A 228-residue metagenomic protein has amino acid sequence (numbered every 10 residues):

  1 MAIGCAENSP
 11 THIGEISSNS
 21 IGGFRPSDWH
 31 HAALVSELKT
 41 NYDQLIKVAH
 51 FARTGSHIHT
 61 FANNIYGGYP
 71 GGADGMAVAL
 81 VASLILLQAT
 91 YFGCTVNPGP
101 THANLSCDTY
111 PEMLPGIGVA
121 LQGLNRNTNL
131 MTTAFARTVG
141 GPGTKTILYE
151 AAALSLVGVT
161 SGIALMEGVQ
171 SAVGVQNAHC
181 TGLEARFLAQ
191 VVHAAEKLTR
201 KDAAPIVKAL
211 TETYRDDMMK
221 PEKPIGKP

Functional and structural regions predicted by a protein language model:
M1-A164, Q170-A178, A185-H193: Helix-rich catalytic cores of soluble enzyme domains
G182-A185, A204: Low-complexity, intrinsically disordered regions enriched in charged/polar residues
V191-P228: Long, compositionally biased intrinsically disordered regions
